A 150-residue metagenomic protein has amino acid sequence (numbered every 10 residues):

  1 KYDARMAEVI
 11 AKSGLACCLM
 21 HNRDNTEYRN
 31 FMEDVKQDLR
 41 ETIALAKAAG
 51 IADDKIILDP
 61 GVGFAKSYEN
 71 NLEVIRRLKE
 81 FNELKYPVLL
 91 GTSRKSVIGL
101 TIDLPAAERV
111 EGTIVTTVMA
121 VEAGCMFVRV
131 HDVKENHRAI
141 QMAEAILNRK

Functional and structural regions predicted by a protein language model:
K1-L45, A65-K150: Active-site-adjacent loop and "lid" segments of alpha/beta metabolic enzymes
A48: Conserved phosphate-donor
A52-K55: Short acidic capping loops at alpha-helix termini that bridge into adjacent secondary structure
V62: Active-site metal-binding loops of divalent metal-dependent hydrolases
